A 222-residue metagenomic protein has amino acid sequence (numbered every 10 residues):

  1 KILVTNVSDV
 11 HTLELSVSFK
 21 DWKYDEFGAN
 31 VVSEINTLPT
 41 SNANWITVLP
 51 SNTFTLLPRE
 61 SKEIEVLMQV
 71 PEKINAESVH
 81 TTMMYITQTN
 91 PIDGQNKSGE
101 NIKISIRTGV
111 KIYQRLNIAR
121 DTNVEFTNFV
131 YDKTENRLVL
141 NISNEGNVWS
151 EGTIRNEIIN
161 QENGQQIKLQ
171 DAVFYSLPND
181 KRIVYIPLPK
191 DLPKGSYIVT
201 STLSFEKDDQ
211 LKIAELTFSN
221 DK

Functional and structural regions predicted by a protein language model:
K1, F54-L67, L177-I186: Short Pro-Gly-centered flexible turn/kink motifs
K1, K62-I64, E77-M83, N136-L138: Short, solvent-exposed loop/turn segments enriched in Ser/Thr/Gly
L3-T5, R137-E145, P187: Short edge beta-strand/loop segments characteristic of extracellular beta-sandwich folds
V7-V10, E72, N90, N144-V148 (+3 more regions): Short, acidic/polar linear motifs in exposed loop/turn regions
D9-V66, Q161-G164: Surface-exposed binding patches on compact interaction domains or structured appendages
S18-K23, Q69-Q114, L192-K222: Terminal connector regions
P50-L56, P71, Q170-S176, L188-P189: Beta-strand-rich interaction surfaces with strong enrichment in secreted/lumenal proteins
Q114-D121: Proline/serine/threonine-rich low-complexity linkers at boundaries of modular beta-sandwich domains
